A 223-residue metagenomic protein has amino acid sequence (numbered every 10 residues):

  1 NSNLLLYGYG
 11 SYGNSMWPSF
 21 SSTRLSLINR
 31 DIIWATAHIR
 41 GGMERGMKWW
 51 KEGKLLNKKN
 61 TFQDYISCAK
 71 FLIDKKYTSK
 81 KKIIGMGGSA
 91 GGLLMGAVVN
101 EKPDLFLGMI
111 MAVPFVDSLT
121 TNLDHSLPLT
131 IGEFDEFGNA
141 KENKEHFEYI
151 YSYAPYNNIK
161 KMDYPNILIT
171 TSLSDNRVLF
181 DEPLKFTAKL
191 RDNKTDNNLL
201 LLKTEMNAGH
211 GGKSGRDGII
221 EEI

Functional and structural regions predicted by a protein language model:
S2, I32, L105-L107: Short beta-strand segments enriched for Tyr within beta-sheet-rich domains, predominantly fibronectin type III
S2-S11: Short beta-strand element of the alpha/beta-hydrolase
L5, F20, S152-P155: Amphipathic coiled-coil/heptad-repeat helices and related helical stalk/stem segments that mediate oligomerization
Y7, S19-S22, E101, K185: Alpha-helical transmission elements in cytosolic ATPase-linked domains
G10-Y12, A90-G91: Acidic helix/loop microenvironments that form the catalytic cleft of cell-wall polysaccharide enzymes
G13-S19, E44: Glycine/threonine-rich flexible loop motifs
P18-H38: Short amphipathic alpha-helix adjacent to the substrate-entry channel of hydrolases
I39-I223: Active-site-proximal cap/loop segments of hydrolase catalytic domains
